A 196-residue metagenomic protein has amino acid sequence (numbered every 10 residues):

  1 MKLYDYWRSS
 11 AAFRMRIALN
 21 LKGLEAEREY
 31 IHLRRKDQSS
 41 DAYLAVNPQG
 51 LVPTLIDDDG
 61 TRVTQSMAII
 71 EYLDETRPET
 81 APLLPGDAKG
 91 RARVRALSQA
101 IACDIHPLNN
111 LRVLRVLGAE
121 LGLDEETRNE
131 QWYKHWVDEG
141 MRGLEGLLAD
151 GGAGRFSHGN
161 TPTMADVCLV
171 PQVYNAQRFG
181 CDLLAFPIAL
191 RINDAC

Functional and structural regions predicted by a protein language model:
M1-R128: GST-like domain detector, emphasizing the conserved glutathione-binding G-site in the N-terminal thioredoxin-like
C103-A195: GST-like fold's C-terminal all-alpha helical module
